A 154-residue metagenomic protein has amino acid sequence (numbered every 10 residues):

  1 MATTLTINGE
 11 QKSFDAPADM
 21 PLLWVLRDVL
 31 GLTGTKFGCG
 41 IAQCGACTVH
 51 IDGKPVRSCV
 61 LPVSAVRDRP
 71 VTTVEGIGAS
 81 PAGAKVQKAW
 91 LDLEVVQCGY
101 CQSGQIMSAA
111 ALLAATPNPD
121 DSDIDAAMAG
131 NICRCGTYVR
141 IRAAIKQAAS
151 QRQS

Functional and structural regions predicted by a protein language model:
M1-S154: Signature of N-terminal electron-transfer/Fe-S-associated modules in redox systems
